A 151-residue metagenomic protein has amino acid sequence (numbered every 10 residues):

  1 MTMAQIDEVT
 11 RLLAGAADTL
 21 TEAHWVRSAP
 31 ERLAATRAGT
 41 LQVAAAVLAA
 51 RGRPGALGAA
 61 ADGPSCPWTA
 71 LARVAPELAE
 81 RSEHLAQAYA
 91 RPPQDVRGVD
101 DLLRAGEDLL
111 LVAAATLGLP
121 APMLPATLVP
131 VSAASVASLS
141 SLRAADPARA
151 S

Functional and structural regions predicted by a protein language model:
M1-S151: Terminal alpha-helical segments
